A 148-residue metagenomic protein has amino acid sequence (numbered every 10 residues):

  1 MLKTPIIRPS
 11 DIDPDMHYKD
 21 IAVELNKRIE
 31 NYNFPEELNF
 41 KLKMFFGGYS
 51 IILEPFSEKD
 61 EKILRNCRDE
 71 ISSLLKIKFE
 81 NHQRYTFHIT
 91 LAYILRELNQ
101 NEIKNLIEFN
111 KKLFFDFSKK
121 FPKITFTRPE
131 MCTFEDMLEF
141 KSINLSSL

Functional and structural regions predicted by a protein language model:
M1-L148: Histidine-dependent nucleotide/RNA phosphoesterase domain, centered on the 2H-phosphoesterase fold with its duplicated
